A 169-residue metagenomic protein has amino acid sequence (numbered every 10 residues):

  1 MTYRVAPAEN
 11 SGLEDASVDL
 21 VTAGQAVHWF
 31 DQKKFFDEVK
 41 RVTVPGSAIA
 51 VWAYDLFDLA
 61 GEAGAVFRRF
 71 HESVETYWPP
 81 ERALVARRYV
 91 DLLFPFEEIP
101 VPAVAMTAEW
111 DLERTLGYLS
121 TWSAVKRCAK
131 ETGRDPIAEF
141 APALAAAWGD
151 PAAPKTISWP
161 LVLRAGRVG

Functional and structural regions predicted by a protein language model:
A8-E9, A165: Portal/gating segments that form or line small-molecule/metal binding sites
E9-V21: A short acidic, Gly/Pro-enriched loop at the edge of an enzyme's catalytic core that lines a small-molecule cofactor
S11, W29-F30, A53, W78 (+2 more regions): Tryptophan-centric aromatic hotspots in well-structured domains and transmembrane helices
L20-G24, Q32: A short beta-strand submotif of the Rossmann-like class I SAM-dependent methyltransferase core that lines
W29-V42: A short, conserved alpha-helix within the catalytic core of class I
K40, V44-W110: Conserved catalytic/acceptor-binding region of the Class I
V85-G169: Conserved Class I S-adenosyl-L-methionine
